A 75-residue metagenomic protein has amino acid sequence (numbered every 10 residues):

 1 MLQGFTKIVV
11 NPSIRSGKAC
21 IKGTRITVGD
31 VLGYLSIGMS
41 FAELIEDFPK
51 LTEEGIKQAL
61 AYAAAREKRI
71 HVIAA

Functional and structural regions predicted by a protein language model:
L2-A42: A short, structured beta-strand/loop element
T27-A75: Long, charge-rich, low-complexity alpha-helical segments
